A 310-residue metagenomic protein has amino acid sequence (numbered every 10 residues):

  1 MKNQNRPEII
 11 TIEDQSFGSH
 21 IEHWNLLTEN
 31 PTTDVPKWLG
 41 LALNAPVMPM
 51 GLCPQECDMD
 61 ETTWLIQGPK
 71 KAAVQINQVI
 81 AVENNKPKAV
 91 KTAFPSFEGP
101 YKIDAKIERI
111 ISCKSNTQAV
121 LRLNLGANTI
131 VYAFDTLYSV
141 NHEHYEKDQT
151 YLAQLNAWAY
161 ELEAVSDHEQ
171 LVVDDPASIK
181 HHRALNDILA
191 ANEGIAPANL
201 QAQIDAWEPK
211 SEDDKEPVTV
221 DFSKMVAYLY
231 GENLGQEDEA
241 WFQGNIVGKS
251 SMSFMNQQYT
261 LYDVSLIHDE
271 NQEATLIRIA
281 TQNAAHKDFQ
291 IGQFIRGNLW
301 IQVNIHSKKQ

Functional and structural regions predicted by a protein language model:
M1-M50: N-terminal alpha-helical "arm" segments
M1-N3, G244, Q290: N-terminal leader/presequence-like segments
L43-G235, E239-F242: Long, hydrophobic alpha/beta structural blocks
M225-A227, T275-R278: Short linear interaction motifs
G235, S253-F254, A285-Q290: Beta-strand elements of modular eukaryotic interaction domains
V247-I277: OB-fold (S1/OB) nucleic-acid-binding surfaces
T281-G297: Short nucleic-acid-contacting surface segments enriched for D/E, G, S/T with interspersed K/R
N298-Q310: Short, Lys/Arg- and Gly-enriched loop/turn segments at beta-strand edges
